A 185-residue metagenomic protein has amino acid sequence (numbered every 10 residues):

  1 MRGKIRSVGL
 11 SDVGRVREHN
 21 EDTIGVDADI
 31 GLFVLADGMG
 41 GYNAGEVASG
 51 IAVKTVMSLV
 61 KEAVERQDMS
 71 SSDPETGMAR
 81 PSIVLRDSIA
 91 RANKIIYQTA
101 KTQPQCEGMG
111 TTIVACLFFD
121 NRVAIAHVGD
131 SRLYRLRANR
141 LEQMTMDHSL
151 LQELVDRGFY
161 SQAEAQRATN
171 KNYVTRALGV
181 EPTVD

Functional and structural regions predicted by a protein language model:
M1-D185: PP2C/PPM-type serine/threonine phosphatase catalytic domain
